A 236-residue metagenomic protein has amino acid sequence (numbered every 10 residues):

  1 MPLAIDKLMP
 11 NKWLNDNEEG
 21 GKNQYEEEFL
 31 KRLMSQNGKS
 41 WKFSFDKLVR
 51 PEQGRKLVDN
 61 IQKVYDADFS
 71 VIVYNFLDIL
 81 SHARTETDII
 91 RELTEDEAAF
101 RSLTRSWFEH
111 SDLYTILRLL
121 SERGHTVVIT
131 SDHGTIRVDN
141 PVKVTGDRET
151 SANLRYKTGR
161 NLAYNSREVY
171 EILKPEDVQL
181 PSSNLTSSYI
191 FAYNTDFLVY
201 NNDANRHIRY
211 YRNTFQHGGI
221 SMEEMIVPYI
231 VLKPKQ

Functional and structural regions predicted by a protein language model:
M1-Q236: Feature captures the catalytic ectodomains and active-site-proximal regions of enzymes that hydrolyze or transfer
